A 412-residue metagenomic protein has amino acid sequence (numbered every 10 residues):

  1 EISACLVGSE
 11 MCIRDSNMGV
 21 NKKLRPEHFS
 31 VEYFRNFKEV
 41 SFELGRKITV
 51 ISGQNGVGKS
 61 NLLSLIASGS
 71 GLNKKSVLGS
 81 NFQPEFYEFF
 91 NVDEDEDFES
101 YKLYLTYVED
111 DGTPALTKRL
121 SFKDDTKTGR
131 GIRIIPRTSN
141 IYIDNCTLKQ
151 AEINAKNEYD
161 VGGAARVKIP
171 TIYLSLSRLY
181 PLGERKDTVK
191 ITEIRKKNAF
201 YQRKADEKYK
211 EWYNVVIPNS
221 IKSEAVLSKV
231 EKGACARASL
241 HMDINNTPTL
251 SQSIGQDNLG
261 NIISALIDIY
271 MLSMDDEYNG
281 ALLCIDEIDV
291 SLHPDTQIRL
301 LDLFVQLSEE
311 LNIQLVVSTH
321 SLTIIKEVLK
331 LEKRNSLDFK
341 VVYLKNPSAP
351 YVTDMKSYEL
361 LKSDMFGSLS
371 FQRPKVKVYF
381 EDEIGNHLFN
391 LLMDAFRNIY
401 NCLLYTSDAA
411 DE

Functional and structural regions predicted by a protein language model:
E1-I2, L6-D15, Y405-E412: Conserved small/polar residues in nucleotide/adenosyl-binding loops
S9, R14-E184, A205, D394 (+1 more regions): P-loop NTPase switch/coupling surface
R14-V20, L176-D257, S264-Y278: Extended helical coiled-coil dimerization/tether regions that scaffold and oligomerize large DNA-maintenance assemblies
V20-K59, S64-G71, T249-K362: Switch/communication elements of ASCE P-loop NTPase nucleotide-binding domains
L65, K208-V216, N261, L303 (+1 more regions): Amphipathic alpha-helical segments that form well-ordered structural scaffolds and often line/cohere around active
P170, A281-L282, V376: The start of beta-strands in P-loop NTPase/AAA+ ATPase cores
Y180-P181, V290-S291, E383-H387: Short acidic, S/G/P-rich loop/turn micro-motifs used as interaction or catalytic elements
K326-S407: RecA-like P-loop NTPase motor core
